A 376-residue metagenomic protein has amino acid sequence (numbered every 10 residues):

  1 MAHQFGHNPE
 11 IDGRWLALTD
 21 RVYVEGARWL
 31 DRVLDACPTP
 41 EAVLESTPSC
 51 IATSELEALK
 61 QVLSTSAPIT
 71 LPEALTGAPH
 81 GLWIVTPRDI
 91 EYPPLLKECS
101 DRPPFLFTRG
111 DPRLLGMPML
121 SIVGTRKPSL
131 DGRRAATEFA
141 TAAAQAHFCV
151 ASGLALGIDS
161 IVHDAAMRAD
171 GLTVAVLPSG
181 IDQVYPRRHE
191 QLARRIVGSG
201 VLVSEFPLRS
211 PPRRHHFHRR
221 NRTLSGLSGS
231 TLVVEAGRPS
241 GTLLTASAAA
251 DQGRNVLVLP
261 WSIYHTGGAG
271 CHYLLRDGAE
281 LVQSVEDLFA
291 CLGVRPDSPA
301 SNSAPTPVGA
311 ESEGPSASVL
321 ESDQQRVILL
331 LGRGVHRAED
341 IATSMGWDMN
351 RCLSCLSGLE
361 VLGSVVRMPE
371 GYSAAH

Functional and structural regions predicted by a protein language model:
M1-D12, P79-L82, T86-H376: Glycine-biased, small-residue-rich flexible motifs in mid-sequence functional cores and linkers
M1-I90, L362-G371, A375-H376: Short, small/acidic-rich helices and loops at N termini and domain boundaries of DNA replication/processing enzymes
